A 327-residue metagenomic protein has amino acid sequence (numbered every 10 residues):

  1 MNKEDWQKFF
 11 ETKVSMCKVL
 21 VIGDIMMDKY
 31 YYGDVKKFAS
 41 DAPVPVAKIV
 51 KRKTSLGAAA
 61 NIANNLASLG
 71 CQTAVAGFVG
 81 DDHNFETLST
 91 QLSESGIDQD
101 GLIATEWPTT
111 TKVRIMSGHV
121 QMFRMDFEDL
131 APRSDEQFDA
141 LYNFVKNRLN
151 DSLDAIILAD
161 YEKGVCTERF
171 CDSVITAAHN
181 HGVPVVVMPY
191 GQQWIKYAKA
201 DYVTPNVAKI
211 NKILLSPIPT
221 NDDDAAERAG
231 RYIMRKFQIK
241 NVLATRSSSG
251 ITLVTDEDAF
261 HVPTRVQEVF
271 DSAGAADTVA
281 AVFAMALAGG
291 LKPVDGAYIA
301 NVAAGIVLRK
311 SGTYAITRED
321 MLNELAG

Functional and structural regions predicted by a protein language model:
M1-K36: Positively charged, low-complexity intrinsically disordered leader regions
K3-F10, V44-T111, E324-A326: Substrate-binding N-lobe of the ribokinase-like
V19, T73-A76, Q99-D100, V185 (+1 more regions): Hydrophobic anchor at the start of a short beta-strand that flanks the dinucleotide cofactor-binding loop
L20-I22, R124, D154-I157, V186 (+2 more regions): Structural motif
G101-W107, R114-S152: Conserved phosphate-binding/catalytic loop of the ribokinase/pfkB sugar-kinase fold
L149-V165: Short acidic, glycine-rich surface-loop motifs adjacent to enzyme active sites
K163-A259: Conserved phosphate/ATP/ADP-binding segment of small-molecule kinases
K240-N241, R265-E324: Conserved post-catalytic alpha-helical subdomain immediately downstream of the catalytic base and nucleotide-binding
